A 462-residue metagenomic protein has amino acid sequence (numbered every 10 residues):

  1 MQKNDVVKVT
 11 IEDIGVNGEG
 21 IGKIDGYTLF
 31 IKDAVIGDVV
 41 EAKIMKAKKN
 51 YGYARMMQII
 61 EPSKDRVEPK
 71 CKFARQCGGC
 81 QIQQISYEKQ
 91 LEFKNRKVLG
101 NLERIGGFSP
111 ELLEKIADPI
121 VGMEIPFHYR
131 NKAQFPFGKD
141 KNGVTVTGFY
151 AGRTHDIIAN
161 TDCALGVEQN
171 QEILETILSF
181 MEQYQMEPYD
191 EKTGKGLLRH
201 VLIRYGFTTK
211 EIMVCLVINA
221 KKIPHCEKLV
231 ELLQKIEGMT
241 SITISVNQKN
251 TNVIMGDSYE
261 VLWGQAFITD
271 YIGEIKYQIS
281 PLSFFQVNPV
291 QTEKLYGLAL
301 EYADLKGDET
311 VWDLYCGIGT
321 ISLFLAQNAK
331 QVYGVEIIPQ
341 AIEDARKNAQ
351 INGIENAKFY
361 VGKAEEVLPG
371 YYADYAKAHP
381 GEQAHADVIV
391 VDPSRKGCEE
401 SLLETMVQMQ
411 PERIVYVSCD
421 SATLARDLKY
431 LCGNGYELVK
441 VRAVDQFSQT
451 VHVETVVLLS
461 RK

Functional and structural regions predicted by a protein language model:
M1-F73, K358: Terminal RNA-binding accessory module
Q2-K8, V16, K221-K462: Rossmann-like S-adenosyl-L-methionine
G20-D25, G148-A151, C215-V217, A345: Short, acidic/hydrophobic/Gly-rich beta-strand patch recurrent on exposed beta strands that often constitutes part
M57-P69, R75-P188: Extended interfacial segments that mediate partner engagement and assembly in macromolecular machines
D118-P126, E191-K192, H200, R204 (+1 more regions): Short, solvent-exposed loop/turn elements at beta->coil junctions and helix N-caps that rim active or binding pockets
F127-N131, K210, V451-H452: A short, glycine/Asx- and small/polar-enriched loop/turn that sits immediately N-terminal to a beta-strand
I157-R199, A220-V246: Internal alpha/beta scaffold segment
L202-G206, E211-K222: Carbohydrate-binding surface patches
